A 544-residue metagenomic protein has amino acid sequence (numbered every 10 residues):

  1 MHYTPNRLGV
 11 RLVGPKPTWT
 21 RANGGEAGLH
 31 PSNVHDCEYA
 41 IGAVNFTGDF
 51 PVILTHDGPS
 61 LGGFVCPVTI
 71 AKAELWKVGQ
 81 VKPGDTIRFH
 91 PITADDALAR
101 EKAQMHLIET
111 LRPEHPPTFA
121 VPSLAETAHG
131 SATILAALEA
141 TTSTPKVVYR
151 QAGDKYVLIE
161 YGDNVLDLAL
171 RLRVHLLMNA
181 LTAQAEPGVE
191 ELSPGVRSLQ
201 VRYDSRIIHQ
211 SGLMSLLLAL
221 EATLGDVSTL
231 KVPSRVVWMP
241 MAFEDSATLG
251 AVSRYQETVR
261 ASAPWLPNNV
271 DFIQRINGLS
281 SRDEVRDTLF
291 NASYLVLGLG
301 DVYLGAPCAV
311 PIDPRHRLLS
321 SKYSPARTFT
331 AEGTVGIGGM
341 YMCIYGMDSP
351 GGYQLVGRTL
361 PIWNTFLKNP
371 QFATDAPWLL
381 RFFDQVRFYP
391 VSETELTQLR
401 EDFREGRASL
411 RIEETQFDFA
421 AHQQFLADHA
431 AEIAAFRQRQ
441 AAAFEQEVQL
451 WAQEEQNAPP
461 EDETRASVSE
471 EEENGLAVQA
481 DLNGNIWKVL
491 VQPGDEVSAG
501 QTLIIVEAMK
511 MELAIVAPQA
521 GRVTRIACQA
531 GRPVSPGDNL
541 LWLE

Functional and structural regions predicted by a protein language model:
M1-T464, P536: Conserved "landmark" site that anchors the functional core of diverse proteins
H35, V189, I486, V523-R525: A broad structural signal for short, well-ordered beta-strand segments within beta-sheet-rich domains
A73-E74, G79, F372-A373, W487-E496 (+2 more regions): Short histidine-centered loop motifs in beta-beta connectors
G84, D495-V516, S535-E544: Short hydrophobic beta/alpha edge segments that flank linear recognition/processing sites
M340-I344, Q492, M511: Short beta-turn/strand-loop junction motif enriched in small, turn-promoting residues
E461-I504, A514, A520: Acidic, low-complexity mobile loops and tails
